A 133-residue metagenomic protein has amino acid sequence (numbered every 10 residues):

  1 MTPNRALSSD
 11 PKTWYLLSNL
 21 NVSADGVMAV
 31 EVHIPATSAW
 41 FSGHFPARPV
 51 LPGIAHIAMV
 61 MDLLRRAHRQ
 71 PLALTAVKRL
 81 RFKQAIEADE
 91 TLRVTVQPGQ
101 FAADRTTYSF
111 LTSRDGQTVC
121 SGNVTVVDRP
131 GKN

Functional and structural regions predicted by a protein language model:
M1-T13: Polybasic, low-complexity association/targeting segments
D10-L51: Catalytic strand-loop segment that frames the active site of acyl-thioester-processing enzymes
Y15-V27, Q97-N133: HotDog/MaoC-like acyl-thioester-processing domains
G26-V30, F41, A73-K78, E90-L92 (+1 more regions): A generic structural signal for short beta-strands and their flanking turns/coil linkers
V32-I34, F82, V126-D128: Hydrophobic residues in beta-strands and at strand termini
G53, V96: Residue-level signal for inorganic ion chemistry
V60-T95, D104: Hydrophobic beta-strand-centered segment that forms part of the acyl-chain substrate-binding groove
